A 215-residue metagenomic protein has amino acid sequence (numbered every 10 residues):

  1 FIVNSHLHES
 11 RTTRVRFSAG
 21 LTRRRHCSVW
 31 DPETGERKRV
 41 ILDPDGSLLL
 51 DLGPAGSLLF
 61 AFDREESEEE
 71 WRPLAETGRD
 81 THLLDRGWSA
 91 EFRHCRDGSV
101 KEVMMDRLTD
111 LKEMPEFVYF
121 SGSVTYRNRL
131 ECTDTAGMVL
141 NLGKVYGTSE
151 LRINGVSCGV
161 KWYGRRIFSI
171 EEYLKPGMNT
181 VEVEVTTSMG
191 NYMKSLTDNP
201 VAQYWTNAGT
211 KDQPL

Functional and structural regions predicted by a protein language model:
F1-S18, A55, Y126: Carbohydrate-binding surface patches
R24-L48, Y146, R152-I167: Solvent-exposed beta-strand/loop surfaces of large extracellular or lumenal domains
P44-W71: C-terminal beta-strand-rich structural cap/linker in extracellular carbohydrate-active enzymes
L49-L52, I170-L174: Short, flexible loop/turn segments at beta-strand junctions in immunoglobulin-like and fibronectin type III
S57, T135, P176-M178: Extracellular Ig-like/FN3 beta-sandwich strand-entry sites
E68-S123, L174-L215: An acidic-aromatic loop/edge-strand motif
F120-C132, R166-F168: Short beta-strands within extracellular/lumenal beta-sheet-rich domains
L130-N154, V181-V185: Aromatic-lined ligand-binding clefts that engage carbohydrates, nucleic acids, or primary amines
